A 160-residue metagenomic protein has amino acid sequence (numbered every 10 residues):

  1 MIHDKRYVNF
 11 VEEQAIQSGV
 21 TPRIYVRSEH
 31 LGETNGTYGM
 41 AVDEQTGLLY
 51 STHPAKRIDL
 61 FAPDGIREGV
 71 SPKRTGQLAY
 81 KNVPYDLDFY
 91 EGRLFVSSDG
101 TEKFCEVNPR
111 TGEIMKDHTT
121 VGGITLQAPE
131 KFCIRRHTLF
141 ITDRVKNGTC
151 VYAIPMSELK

Functional and structural regions predicted by a protein language model:
M1-K5, V42-D43, L49-A55, V96-E102 (+1 more regions): Conserved beta-strand positions in repeat-built beta-propeller and related beta-rich domains
M1-S28, G32-Y38, E44: Solenoidal tandem-repeat scaffolds enriched in leucines and small polar residues
R6-V11, R57-A62, E102-E106, N147-P155: Structural motif
E12-Q17, A62-I66, N108-E113, P155-L159: Short loop/turn segments that connect beta-strands within beta-propeller blades
G19-G32, R67-A79, E113-G122: A short beta-strand motif characteristic of beta-propeller blades
H30-Q45, Q77-E91, G123-R136: Beta-rich, blade/repeat-based domains predominating in secreted/periplasmic proteins but also intracellular
Y90-F140: Ankyrin-repeat and related helical/solenoid repeat scaffolds used for protein-protein interactions
Q127-K160: Blade-level signature of beta-propeller repeat domains, shared across WD40, Kelch, NHL, RCC1 and BNR/Asp-box propellers
